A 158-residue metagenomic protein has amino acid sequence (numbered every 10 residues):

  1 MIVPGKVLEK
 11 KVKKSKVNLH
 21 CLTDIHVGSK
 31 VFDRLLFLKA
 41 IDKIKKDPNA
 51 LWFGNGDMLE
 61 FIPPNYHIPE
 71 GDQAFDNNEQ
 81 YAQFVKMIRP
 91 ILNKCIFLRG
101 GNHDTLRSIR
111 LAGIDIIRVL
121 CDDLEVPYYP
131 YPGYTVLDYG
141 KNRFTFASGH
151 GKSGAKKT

Functional and structural regions predicted by a protein language model:
P4-N18, L22, V27-Y129: Core catalytic region of metal-dependent phosphoesterases/phosphodiesterases, especially metallo-beta-lactamase-like
I109-T158: Acidic, His/Gly-enriched loop-helix segments that form or flank divalent-metal centers in metallo-dependent hydrolases
